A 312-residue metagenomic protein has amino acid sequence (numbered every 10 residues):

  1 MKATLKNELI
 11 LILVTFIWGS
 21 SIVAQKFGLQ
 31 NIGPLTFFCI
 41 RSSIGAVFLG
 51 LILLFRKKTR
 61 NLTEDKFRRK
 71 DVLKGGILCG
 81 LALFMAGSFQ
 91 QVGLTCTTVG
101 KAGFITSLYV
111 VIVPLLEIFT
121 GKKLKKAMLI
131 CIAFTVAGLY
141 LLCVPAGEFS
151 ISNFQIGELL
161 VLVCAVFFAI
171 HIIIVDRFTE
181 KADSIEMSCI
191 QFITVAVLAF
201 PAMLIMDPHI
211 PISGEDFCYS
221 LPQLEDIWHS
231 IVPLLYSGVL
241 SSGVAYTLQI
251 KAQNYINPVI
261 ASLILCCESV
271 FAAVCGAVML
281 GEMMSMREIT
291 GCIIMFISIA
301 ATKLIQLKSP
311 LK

Functional and structural regions predicted by a protein language model:
M1-I40, G80-L81, F89, S150-R177 (+2 more regions): Glycine-/small-residue-enriched transmembrane alpha-helix faces in small-molecule transporters and effluxers
K6-I10, T36-L51, F55, M128-A137 (+2 more regions): Hydrophobic alpha-helical transmembrane segments of multi-pass integral membrane proteins, especially transporters
S21-I22, L54-T106, L141, G238-I256: Specific transmembrane alpha-helical segments of multi-pass solute transporters/efflux pumps, especially DMT/EamA
G28, F37, R41, G93 (+7 more regions): Hydrophobic/aromatic residues within transmembrane alpha-helices of multi-pass small-molecule transporters
I40, A102-L108, V175-V197, G238-V278: Helix-helix packing/entry segments at the starts of transmembrane helices
S42-S43, F55, S230-V232, L265-K312: C-terminal-most transmembrane helix of multi-pass membrane proteins
F48, L53, Y109-A133, V270-I289: C-terminal transmembrane-helix exit sites in multi-pass transporters
L49, L124-P145, A165-F168, A199 (+1 more regions): Hydrophobic transmembrane alpha-helices of multi-pass small-molecule transport proteins
